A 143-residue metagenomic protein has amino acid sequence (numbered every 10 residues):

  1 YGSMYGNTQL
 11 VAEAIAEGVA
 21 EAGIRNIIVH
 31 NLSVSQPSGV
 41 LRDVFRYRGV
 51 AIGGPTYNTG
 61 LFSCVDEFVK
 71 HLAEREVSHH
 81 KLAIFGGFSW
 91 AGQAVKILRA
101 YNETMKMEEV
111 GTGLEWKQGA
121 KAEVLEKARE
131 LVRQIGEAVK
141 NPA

Functional and structural regions predicted by a protein language model:
G2-M4: Cytosolic transmitter module of two-component histidine kinases and hybrid His-Asp phosphorelay receptors
G6-T8: Glycine-rich phosphate/diphosphate-binding loop of Rossmann-like nucleotide-binding domains
L10-S33, V40-A143: FMN-binding flavodoxin-like domain, especially the glycine-rich phosphate-binding loop
